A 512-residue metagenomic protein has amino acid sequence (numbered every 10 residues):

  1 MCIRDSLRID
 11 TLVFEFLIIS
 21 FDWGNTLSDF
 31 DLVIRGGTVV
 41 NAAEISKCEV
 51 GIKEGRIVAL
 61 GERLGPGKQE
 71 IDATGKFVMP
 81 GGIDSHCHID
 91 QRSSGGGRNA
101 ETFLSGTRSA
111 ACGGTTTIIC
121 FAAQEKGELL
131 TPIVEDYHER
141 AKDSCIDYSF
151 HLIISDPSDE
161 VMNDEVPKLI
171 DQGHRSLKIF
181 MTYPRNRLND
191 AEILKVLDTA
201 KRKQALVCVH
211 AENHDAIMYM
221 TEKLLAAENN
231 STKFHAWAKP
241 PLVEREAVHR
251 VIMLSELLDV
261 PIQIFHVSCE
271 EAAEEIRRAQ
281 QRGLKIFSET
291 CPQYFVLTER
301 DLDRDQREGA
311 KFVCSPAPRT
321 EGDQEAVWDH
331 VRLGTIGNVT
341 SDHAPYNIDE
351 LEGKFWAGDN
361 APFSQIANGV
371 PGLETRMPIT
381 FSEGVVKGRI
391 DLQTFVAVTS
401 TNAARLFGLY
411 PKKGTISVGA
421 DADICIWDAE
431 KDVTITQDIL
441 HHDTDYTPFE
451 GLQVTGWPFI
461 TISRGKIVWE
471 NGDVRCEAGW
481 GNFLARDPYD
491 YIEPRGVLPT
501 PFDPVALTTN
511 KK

Functional and structural regions predicted by a protein language model:
M1-S6: Conserved small/polar residues in nucleotide/adenosyl-binding loops
F21-W23, L27-G81, G95: Histidine-rich, glycine-flanked metal-binding segment
G37, G353-G358, P362, N368 (+1 more regions): C-terminal cap of metal-dependent C-N hydrolases
G37, G55, G75, H86 (+14 more regions): Divalent metal-coordination and catalytic microenvironments
A73-D143: Metal-associated gating/positioning segment near the N- to mid-region
R140-I153: A glycine-rich helix N-cap at a beta->alpha junction
D164-V339, A344-N347, G358: Histidine/acidic residue-rich metal-binding segments in metalloenzymes
N229-P261, G309-F312, L333, G337-V339 (+1 more regions): His/Asp/Glu-enriched, well-ordered alpha-helical/loop segment that forms or immediately abuts the divalent-metal
